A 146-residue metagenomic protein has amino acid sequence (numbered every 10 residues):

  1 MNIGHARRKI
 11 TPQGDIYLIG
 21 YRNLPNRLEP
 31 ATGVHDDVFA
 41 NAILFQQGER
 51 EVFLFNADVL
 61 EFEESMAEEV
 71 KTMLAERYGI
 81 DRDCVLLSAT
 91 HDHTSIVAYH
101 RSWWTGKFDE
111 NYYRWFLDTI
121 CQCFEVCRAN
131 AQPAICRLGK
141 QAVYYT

Functional and structural regions predicted by a protein language model:
M1-S88, S95-T146: Conserved beta-alpha junction segments in alpha/beta enzyme cores
